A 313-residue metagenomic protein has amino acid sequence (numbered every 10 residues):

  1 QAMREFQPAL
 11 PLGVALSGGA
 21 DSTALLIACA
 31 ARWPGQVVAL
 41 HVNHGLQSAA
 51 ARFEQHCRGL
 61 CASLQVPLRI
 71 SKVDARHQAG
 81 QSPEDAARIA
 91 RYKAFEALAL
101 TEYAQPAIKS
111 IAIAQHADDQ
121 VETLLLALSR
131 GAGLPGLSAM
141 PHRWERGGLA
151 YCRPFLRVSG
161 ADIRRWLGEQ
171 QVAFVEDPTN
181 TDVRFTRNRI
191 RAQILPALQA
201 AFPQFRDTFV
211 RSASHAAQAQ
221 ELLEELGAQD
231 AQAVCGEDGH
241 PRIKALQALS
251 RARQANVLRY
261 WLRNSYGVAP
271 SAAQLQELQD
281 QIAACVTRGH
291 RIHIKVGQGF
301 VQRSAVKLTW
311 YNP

Functional and structural regions predicted by a protein language model:
Q1-A192, P196: Core alpha/beta nucleotide-donor-binding catalytic domains of modification enzymes
Q1-A20, W33-H44, V73-H77, A90 (+3 more regions): AMP-forming adenylation/ATP pyrophosphatase catalytic core
E102-D118, T208-L226: Electropositive, surface-exposed helix/loop patches at the edges of structured domains that serve as adaptable
I111, L156-R157, L198-Q199, A283-V286 (+1 more regions): Short secondary-structure boundary micro-motifs
R130, L134, G160, Q199-P203 (+3 more regions): Alpha-helix boundary/capping and short turn/kink residues
F155, D182, A197-Q204, A245-S250 (+2 more regions): A general boundary/transition motif marking the beginning of the first structured unit of a protein
R164-S214, Q218-E221, G299, V306 (+1 more regions): Mid-to-C-terminal catalytic subdomains of enzymes that bind/position adenosyl phosphate moieties or nucleic-acid
